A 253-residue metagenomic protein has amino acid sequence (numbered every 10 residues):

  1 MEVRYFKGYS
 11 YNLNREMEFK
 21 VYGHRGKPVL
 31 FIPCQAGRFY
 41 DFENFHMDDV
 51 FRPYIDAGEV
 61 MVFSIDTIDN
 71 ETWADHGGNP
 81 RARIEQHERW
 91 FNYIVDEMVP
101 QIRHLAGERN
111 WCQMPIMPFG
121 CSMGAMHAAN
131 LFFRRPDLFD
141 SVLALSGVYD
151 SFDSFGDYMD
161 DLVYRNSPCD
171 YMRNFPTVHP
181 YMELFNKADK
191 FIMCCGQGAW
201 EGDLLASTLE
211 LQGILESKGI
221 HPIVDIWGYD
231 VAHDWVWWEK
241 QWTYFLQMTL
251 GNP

Functional and structural regions predicted by a protein language model:
M1-P253: Non-catalytic cap/lid and distal C-terminal segments of serine-dependent acyl enzymes
